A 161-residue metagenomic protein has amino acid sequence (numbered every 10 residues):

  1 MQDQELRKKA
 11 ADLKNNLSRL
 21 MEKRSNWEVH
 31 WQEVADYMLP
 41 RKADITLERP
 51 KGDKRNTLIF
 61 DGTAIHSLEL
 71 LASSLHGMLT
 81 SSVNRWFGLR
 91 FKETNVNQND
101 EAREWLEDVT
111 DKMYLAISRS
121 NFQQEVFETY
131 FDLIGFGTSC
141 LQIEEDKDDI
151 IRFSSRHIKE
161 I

Functional and structural regions predicted by a protein language model:
M1-I161: Extended, helix-rich architectural segments
